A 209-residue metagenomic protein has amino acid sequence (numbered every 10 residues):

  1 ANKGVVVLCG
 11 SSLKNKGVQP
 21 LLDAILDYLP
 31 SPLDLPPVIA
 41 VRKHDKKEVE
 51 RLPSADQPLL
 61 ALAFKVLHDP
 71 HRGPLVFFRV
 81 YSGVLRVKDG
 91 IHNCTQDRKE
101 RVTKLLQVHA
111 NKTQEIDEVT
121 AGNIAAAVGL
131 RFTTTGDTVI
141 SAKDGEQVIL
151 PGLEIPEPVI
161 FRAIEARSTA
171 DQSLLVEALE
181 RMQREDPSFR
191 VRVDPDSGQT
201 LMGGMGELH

Functional and structural regions predicted by a protein language model:
A1-H209: Structural and coupling elements of P-loop NTPases
